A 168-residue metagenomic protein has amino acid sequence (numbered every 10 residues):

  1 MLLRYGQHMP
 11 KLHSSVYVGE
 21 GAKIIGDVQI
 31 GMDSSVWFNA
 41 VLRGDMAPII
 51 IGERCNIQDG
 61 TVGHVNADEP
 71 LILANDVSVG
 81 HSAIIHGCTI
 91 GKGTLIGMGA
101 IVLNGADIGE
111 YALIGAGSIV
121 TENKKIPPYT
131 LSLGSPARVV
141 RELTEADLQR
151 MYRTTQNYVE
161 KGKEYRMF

Functional and structural regions predicted by a protein language model:
M1-S14, P70-I84, I90, Y129-F168: C-terminal segments of enzyme domains that contribute to small-molecule binding surfaces
S14, G19-E20, I25-G26, G31-M32 (+14 more regions): Left-handed beta-helix
I49: A short, polar/charged loop-to-alpha-helix boundary motif
